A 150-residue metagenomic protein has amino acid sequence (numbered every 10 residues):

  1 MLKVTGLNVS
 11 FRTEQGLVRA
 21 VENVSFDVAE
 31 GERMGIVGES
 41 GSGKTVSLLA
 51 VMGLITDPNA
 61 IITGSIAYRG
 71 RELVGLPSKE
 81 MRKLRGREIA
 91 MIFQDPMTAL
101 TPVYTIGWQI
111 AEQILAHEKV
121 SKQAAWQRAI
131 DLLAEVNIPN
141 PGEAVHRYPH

Functional and structural regions predicted by a protein language model:
M1-H150: ABC transporter nucleotide-binding domains
